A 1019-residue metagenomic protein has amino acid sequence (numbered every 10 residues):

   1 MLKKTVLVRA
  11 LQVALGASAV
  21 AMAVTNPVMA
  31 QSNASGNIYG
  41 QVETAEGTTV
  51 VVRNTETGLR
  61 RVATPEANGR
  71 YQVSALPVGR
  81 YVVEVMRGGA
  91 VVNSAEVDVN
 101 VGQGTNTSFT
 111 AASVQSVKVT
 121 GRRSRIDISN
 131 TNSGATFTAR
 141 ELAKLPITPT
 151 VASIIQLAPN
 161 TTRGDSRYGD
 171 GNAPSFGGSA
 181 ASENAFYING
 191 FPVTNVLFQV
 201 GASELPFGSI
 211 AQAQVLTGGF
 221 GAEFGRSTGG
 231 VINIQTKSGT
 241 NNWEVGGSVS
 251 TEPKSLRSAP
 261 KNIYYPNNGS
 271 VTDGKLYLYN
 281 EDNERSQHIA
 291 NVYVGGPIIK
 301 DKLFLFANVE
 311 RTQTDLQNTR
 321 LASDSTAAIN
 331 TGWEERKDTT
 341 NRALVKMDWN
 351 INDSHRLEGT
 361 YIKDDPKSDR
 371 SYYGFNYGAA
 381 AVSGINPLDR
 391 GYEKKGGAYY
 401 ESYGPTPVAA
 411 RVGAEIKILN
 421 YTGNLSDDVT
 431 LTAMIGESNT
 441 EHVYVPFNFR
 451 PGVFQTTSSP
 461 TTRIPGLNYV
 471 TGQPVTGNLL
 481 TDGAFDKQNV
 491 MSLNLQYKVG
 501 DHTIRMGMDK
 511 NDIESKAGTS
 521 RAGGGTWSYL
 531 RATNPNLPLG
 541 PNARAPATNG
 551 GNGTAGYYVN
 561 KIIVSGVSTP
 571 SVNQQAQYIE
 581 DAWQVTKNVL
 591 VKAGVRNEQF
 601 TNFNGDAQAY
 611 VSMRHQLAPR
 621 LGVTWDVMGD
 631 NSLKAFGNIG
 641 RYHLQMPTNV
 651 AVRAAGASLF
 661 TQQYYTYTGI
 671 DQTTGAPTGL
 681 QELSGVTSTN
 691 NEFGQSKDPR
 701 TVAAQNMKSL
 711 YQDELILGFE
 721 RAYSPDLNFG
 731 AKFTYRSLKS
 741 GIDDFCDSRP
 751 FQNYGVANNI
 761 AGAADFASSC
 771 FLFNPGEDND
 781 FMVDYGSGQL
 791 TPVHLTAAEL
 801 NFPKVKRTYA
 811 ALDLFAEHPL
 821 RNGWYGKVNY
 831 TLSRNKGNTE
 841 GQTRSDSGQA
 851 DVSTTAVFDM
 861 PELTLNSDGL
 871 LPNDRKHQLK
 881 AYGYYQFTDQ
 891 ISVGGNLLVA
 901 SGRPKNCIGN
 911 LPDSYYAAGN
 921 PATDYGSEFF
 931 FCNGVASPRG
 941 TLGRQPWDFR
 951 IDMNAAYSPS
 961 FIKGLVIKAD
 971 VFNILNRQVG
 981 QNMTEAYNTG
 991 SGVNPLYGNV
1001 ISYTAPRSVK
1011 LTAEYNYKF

Functional and structural regions predicted by a protein language model:
V28-T120: Periplasm-facing N-terminal accessory domains of Gram-negative outer-membrane beta-barrel systems
E66, G89-N106, K118-S238, K275-L278 (+2 more regions): Periplasmic N-terminal accessory/gating domains of Gram-negative outer-membrane beta-barrel systems
N280-S371, V408-G436, P619: Transmembrane beta-barrel wall of Gram-negative outer-membrane proteins
K302-L305, S354-L357, D428-L431, D501-I504 (+6 more regions): Repeated loop/turn-to-beta-strand initiation elements of outer-membrane beta-barrel proteins
H355-Y578, S748, Q752-G755, G762 (+3 more regions): Replace "related TpsB outer-membrane translocases also match" with "some related outer-membrane beta-barrels such as
G391, K395, G605, V611-H615 (+5 more regions): Solvent-exposed loop/turn elements at secondary-structure boundaries
T586, L590, G730-C907, T1012-N1016: Gram-negative outer-membrane beta-barrel transporters
D726, K739-S740, D744-C746, R834-K836 (+3 more regions): C-terminal beta-signal and adjacent terminal beta-strands/loops of Gram-negative outer-membrane beta-barrel proteins
